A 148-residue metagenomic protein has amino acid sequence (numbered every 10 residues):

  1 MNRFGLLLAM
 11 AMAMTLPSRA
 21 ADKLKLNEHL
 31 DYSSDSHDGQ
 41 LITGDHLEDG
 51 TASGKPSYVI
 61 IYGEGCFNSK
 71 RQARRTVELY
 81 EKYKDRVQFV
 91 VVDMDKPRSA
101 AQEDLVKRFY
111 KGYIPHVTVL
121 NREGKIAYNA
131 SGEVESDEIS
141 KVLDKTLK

Functional and structural regions predicted by a protein language model:
M1-D38, K148: N-terminal targeting signals for export/organelle localization
S33-P56: A short beta-strand-turn-helix
G54-S57, Y62-G65, Y113: Short pre-active-site segment immediately N-terminal to redox-active cysteine/selenocysteine motifs in thiol-based
Y58-V59, F89, V117: Hydrophobic beta-strand anchors of alpha/beta hydrolase catalytic cores
G63-N68, M94-R98, G124-I126, E133-S136: Solvent-exposed loop/turn segments at secondary-structure junctions within structured extracellular/periplasmic domains
S69-K82: Typically the conserved alpha-helix immediately C-terminal to a functionally engaged Cys/Sec in thioredoxin-like
D85-A100: Thiol-based oxidoreductase modules, predominantly thioredoxin-like and allied folds used for disulfide exchange
Y113, V119-K148: Non-catalytic, surface beta->alpha helical segment in thiol-disulfide oxidoreductase systems
